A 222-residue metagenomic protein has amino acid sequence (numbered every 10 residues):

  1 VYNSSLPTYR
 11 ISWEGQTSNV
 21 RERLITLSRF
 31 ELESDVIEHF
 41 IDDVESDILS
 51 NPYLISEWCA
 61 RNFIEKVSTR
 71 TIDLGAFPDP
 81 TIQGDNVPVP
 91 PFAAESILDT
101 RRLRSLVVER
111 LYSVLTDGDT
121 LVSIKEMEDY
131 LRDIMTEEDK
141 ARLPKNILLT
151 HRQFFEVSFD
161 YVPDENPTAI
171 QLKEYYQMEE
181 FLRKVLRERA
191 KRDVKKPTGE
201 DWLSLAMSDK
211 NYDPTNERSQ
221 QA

Functional and structural regions predicted by a protein language model:
V1-A222: Helicase P-loop NTPase motor core of nucleic-acid translocases
